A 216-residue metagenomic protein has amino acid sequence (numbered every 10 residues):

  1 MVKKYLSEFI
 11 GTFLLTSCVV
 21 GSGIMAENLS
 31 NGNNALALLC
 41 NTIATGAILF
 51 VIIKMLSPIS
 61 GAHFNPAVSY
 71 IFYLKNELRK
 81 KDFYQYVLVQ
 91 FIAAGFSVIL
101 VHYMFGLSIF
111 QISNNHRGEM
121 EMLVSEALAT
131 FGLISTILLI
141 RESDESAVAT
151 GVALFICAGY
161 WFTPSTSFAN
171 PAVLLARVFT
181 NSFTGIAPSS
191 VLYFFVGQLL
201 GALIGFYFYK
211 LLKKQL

Functional and structural regions predicted by a protein language model:
M1-L216: Membrane-interface helix-loop junctions and terminal tails of multi-pass membrane proteins
